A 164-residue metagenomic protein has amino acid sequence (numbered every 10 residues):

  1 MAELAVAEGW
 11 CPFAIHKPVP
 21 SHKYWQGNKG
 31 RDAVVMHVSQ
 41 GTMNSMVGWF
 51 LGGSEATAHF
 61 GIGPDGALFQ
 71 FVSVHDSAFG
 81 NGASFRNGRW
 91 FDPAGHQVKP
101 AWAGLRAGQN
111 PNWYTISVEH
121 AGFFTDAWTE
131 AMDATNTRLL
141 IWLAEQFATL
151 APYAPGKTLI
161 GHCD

Functional and structural regions predicted by a protein language model:
A2-P155: Active-site-adjacent loop/helix surface patches within enzyme catalytic domains that shape the substrate-binding cleft
K157-D164: Acidic helix/loop microenvironments that form the catalytic cleft of cell-wall polysaccharide enzymes
